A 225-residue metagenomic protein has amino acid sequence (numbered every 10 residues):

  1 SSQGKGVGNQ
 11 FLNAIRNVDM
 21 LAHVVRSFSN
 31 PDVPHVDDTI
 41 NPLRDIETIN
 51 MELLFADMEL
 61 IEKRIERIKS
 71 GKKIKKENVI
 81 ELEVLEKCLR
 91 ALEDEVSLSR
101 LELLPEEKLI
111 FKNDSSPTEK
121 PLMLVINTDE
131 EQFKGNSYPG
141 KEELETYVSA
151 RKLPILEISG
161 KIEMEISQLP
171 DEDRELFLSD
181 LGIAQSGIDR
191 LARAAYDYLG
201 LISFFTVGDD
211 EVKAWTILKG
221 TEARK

Functional and structural regions predicted by a protein language model:
S1-H23, F28-L43, E47, L103-D114 (+1 more regions): Switch II of P-loop NTPase G domains
N9, N13, E59, R224: Short alpha-helical basic/polar micro-motif
F11, A22, I61, N127 (+1 more regions): Residue-level signature of catalytic and energy-coupling elements of molecular machines, predominantly ATP/GTP-dependent
V25-L60, K152-L153, I158-S167: Short, exposed interaction patches on small structured surface elements
L43, T48-L85: Extended, highly charged alpha-helical segments
R67-K225: C-terminal-of-GTPase-core extension/linker across diverse P-loop GTPases
